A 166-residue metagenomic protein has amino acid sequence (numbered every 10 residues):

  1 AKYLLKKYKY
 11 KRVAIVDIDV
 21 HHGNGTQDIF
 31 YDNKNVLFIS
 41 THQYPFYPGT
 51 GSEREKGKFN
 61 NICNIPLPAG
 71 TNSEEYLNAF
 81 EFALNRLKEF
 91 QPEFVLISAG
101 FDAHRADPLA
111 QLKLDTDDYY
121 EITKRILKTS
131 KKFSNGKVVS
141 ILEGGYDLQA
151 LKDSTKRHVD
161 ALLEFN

Functional and structural regions predicted by a protein language model:
A1-K132, V159-D160: Conserved alpha-helical scaffold segments that buttress catalytic/binding sites
H104-D107, D147-L151: Short active-site-adjacent structural elements
D115-T116, L148-F165: Short, electropositive alpha-helical surface patch
G136: Switch/coupling loops of ABC transporter nucleotide-binding domains
